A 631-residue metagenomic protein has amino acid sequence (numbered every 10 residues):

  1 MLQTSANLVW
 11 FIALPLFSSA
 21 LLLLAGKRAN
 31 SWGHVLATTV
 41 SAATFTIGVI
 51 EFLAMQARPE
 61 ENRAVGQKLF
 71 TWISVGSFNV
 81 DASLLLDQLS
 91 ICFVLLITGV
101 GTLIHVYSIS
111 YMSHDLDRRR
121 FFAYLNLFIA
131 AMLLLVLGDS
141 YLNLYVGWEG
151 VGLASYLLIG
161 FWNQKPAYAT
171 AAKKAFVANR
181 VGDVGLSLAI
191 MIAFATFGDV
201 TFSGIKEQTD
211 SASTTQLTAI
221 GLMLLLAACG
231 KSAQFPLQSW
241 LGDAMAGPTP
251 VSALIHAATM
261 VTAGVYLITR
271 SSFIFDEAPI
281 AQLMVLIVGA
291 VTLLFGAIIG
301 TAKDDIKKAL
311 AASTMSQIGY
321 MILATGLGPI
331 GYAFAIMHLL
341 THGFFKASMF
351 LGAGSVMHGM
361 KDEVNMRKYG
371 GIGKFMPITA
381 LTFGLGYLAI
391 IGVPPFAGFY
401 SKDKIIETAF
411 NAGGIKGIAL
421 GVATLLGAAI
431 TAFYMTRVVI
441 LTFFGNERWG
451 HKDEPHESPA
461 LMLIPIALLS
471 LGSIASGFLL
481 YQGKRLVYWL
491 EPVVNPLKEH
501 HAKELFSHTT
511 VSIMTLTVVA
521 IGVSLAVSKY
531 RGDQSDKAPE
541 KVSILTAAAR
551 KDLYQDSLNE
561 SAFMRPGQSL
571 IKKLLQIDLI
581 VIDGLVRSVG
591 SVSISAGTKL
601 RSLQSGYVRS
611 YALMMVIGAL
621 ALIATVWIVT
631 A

Functional and structural regions predicted by a protein language model:
M1-N7, L21-A123, T196-T214, S239 (+4 more regions): Transmembrane helix-loop-helix hairpins at membrane boundaries of multipass inner-membrane proteins
I12-K27, T102, C229, A233 (+1 more regions): N-terminal signal-anchor/start-transfer transmembrane helix
T39-Q56, G182-M191, F383-I391, P465-K484 (+2 more regions): Hydrophobic alpha-helical membrane-insertion segments
E61-F78, T201-T209, S401-A412, Q482-F506: Membrane-interfacial helical/loop segments at transmembrane boundaries in membrane proteins
S77, Q88, G483-I513, S528-A631: Aromatic-capped, Gly/Pro-kinked transmembrane alpha-helices
N79-I97, Q216-A228, L420-A428, A502-G522: Hydrophobic alpha-helical transmembrane segments
G99-L144, L153-S458, S470-G472, F478: Hydrophobic transmembrane alpha-helices and their helix-loop junctions in integral membrane proteins
W449, P455-L525: Hard-cation-handling environments
